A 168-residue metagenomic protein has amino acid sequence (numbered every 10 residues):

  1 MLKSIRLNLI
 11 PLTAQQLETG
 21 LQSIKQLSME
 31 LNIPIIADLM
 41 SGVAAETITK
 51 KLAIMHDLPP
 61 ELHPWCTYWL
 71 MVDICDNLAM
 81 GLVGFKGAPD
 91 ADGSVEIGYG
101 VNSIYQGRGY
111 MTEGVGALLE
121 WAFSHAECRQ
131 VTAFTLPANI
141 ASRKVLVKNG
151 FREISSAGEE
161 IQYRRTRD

Functional and structural regions predicted by a protein language model:
M1-E96, V101-I104, A117-W121, H125 (+2 more regions): GNAT-family acyltransferases
G109-T112: Glycine-rich acyl-CoA binding loop
A133-R143: Conserved beta-strand-loop-alpha-helix junction that forms the acyl-donor binding cleft
L146: Conserved active-site tyrosine of GNAT-family acetyltransferases
